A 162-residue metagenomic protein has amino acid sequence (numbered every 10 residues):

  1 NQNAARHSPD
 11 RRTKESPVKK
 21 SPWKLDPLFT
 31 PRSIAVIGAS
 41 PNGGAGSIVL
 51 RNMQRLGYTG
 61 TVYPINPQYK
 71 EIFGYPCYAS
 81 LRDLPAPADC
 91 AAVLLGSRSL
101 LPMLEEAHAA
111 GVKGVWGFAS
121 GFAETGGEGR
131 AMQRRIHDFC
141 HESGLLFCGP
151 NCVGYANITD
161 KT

Functional and structural regions predicted by a protein language model:
N1, P9-T162: Catalytic-core regions of core metabolic enzymes, especially those transforming organic acids/acyl-group intermediates
